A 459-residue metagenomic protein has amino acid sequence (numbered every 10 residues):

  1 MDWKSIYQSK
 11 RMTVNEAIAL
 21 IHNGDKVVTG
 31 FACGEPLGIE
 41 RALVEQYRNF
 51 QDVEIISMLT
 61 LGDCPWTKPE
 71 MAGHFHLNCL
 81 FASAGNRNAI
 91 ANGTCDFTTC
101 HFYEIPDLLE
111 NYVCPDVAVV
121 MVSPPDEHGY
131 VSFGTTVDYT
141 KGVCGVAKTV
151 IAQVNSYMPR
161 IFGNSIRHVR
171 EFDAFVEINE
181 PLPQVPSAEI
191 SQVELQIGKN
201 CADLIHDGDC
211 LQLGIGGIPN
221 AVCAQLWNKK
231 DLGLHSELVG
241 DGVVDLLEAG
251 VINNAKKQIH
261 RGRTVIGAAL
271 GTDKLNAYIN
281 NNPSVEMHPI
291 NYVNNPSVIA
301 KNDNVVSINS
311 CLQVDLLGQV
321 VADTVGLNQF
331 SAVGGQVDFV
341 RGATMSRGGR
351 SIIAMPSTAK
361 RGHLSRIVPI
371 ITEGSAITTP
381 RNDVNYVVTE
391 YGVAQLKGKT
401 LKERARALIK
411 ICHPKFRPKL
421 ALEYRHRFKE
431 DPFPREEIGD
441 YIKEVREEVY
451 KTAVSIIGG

Functional and structural regions predicted by a protein language model:
M1-G459: Conserved alpha/beta enzyme-core scaffold
